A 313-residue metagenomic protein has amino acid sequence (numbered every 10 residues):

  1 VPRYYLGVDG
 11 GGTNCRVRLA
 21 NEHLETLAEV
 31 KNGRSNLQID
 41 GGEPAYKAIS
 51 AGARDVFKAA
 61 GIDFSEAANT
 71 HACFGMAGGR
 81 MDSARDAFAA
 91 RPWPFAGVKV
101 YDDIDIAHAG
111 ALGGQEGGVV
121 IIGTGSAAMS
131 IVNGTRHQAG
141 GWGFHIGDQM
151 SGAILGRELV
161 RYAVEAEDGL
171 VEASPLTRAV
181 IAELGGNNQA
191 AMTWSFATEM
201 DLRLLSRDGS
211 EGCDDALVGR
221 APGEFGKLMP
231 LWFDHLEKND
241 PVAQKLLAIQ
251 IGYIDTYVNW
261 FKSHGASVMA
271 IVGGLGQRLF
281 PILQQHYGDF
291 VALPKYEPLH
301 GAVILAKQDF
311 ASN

Functional and structural regions predicted by a protein language model:
V1-A68, A111-E116, R161-N313: ATP-binding/phosphotransfer module of carbohydrate and carboxylate kinases, centering on a glycine-rich
H71, M76-R178: Phosphate-binding/catalytic loop of phosphoryl-transfer enzymes
